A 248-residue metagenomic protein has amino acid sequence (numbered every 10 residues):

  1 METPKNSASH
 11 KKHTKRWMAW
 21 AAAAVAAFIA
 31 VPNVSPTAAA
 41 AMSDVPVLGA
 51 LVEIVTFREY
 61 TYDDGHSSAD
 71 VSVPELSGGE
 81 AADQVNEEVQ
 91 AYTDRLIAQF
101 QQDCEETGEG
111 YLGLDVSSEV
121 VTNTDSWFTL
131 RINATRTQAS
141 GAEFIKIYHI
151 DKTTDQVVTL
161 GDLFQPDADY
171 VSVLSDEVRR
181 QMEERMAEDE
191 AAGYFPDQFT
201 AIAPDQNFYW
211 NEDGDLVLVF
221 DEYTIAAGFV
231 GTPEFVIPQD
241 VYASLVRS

Functional and structural regions predicted by a protein language model:
M1-H13: Disordered, charged N-terminal biogenesis/targeting segments of membrane/secreted proteins
K11-W20, F28-S248: Compositionally biased intrinsically disordered regions enriched in Thr/Gly
